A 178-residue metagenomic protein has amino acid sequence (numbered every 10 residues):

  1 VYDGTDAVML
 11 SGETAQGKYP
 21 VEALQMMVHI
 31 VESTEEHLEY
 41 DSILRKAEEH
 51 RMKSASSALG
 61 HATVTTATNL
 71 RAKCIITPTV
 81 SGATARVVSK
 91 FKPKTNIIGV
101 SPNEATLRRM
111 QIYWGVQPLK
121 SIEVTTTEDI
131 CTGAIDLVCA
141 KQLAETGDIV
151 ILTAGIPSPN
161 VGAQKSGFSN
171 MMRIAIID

Functional and structural regions predicted by a protein language model:
Y2-P20: Glycine-rich phosphate-binding active-site loops on the catalytic face of alpha/beta enzymes
S11-G12, G17, E36-K46, K73 (+1 more regions): Flexible, glycine/charged-enriched surface loops at secondary-structure junctions
T14-H37, A163, G167-A175: C-terminal helical cap(s) of enzyme catalytic domains, especially alpha/beta-barrels
M27-V64, M171: Long, charged amphipathic helices and adjacent flexible linkers at domain junctions
A58-A72, I130-Q142: Phosphate-interacting basic helix/loop segments used at nucleotide- and nucleic-acid interfaces
T84-R86, K92-D129: Nucleotide-binding motor/catalytic cores of P-loop/tubulin-like NTPases across gene-expression machines
G115-L152, I156: C-terminal structured "cap/appendage" subdomains that terminate the fold
Q117-K120, D136, K165-D178: Beta-strand/loop-dominated core regions that host nucleotide or nucleotide-derived cofactor-binding catalytic loops
